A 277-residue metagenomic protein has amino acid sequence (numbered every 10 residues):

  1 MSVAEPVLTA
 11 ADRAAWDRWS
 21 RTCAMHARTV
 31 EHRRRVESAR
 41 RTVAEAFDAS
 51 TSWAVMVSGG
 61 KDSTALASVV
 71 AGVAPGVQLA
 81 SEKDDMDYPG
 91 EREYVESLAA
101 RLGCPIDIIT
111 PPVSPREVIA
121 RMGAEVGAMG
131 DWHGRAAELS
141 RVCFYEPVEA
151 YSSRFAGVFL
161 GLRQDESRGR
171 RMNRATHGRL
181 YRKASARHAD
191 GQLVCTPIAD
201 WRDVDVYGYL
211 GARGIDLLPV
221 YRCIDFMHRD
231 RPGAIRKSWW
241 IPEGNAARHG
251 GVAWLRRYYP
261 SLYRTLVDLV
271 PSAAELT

Functional and structural regions predicted by a protein language model:
S2-M56, K61-T277: Nucleotide-activated chemistry modules centered on ATP-dependent adenylation/adenylyltransferase
